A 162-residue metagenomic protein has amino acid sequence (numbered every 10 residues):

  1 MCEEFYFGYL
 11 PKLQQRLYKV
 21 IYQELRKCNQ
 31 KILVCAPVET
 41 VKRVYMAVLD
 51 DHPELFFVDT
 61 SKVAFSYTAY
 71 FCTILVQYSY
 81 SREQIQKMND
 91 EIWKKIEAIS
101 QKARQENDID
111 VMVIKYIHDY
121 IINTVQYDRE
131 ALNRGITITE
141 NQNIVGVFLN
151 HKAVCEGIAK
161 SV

Functional and structural regions predicted by a protein language model:
M1-A98: Linear, non-domain "peripheral" regions
V48-D51, L55, Y120, T124 (+1 more regions): Generic N-terminal helix/loop capping motif
T60-K62, I136-Q142, E156-V162: Short, surface-exposed, charge-dense and proline/glycine-enriched linear segments
R82-V147: Secondary-structure boundary elements
I117, V145-V162: Cysteine-centered nucleophilic/redox motifs
